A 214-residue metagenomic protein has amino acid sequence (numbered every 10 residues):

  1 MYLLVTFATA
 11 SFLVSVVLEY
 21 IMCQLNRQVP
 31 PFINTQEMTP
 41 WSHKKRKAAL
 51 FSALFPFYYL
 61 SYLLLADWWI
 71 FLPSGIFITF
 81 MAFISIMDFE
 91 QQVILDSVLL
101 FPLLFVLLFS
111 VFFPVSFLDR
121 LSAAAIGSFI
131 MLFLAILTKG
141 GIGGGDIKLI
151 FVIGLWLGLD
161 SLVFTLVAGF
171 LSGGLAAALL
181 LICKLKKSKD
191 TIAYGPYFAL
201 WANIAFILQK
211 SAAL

Functional and structural regions predicted by a protein language model:
M1-L214: A membrane-topology feature that recognizes alpha-helical transmembrane segments and their immediate juxtamembrane
